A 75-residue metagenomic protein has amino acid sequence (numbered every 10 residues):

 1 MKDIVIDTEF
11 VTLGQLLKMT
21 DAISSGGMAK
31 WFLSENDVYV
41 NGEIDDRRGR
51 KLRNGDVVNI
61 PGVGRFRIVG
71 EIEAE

Functional and structural regions predicted by a protein language model:
M1-D3, E35, V57-I60: Low-complexity, intrinsically disordered short peptide segments enriched in small/polar/basic residues
M1-D3, I23-F32, R65, E73: Generic hydrophobic segment detector
M1-V11: A detector for short, charged/polar N-terminal pre-domain segments
E9, N36, G64: A generic "binding-loop/recognition-motif" signal
T12-N54: A basic, amphipathic helix-loop patch mediating RNA/tRNA/ribosome contacts
R47-E75: C-terminal structural segments of small proteins and small subunits
